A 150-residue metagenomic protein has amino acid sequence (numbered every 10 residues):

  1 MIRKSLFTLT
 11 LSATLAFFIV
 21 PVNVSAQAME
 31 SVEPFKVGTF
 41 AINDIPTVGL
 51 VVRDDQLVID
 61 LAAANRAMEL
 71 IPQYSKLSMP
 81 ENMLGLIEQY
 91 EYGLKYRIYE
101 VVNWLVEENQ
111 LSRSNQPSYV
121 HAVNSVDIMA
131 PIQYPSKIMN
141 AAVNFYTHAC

Functional and structural regions predicted by a protein language model:
M1-I2, V24, A28: Universal eukaryotic N-terminal targeting presequences
M1-T10: Bacterial N-terminal signal peptides that target proteins for export
S5, L15-A16, E33, G38: Short non-domain terminal segments
S5-L6, N23, D55: Small/flexible residues
L9-P21: Bacterial N-terminal signal peptides
Q27-C150: N-terminal non-catalytic cap/leader segment that marks the start of a structured domain
